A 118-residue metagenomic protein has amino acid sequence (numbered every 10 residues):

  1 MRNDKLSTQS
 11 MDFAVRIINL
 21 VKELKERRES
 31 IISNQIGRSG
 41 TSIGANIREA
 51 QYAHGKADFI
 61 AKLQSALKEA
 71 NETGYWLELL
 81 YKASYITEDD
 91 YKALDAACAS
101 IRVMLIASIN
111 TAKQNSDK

Functional and structural regions predicted by a protein language model:
M1-K118: Short, C-terminally biased terminal segments at protein or domain edges
